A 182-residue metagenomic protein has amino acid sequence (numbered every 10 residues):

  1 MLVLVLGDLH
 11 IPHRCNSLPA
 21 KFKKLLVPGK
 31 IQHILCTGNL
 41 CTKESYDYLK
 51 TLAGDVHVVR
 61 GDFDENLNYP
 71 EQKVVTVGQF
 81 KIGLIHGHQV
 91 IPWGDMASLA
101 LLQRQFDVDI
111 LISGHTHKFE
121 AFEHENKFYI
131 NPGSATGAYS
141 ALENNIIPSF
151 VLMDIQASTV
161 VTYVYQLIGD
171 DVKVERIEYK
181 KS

Functional and structural regions predicted by a protein language model:
M1-D55, D64-E71, Q79, P148-S149 (+2 more regions): N-terminal active-site segment of His-dependent metallophosphoesterases
V5, T76-V77, E123, I155: Generic beta-strand structural signal
V5-G7, H33-N39, H57-G61, G83-H86 (+2 more regions): Active-site neighborhood of phospho(di)ester-bond hydrolases with catalytic His/Asp-centered motifs
I11, T42, Q89, K118 (+1 more regions): Short active-site segment of divalent metal-dependent hydrolases/proteases that encodes the spacing between
N16, D47, Y69-E71, G94-M96 (+3 more regions): Short, well-ordered secondary-structure micro-motifs
D55-V108: Helix-adjacent hinge/juxtasegments
W93-T162: Conserved beta-sheet core of the metallophosphoesterase superfamily
Q156-S182: Charged phosphate-binding loop/patch that engages nucleotide di/tri-phosphates or the phosphate backbone of nucleic
